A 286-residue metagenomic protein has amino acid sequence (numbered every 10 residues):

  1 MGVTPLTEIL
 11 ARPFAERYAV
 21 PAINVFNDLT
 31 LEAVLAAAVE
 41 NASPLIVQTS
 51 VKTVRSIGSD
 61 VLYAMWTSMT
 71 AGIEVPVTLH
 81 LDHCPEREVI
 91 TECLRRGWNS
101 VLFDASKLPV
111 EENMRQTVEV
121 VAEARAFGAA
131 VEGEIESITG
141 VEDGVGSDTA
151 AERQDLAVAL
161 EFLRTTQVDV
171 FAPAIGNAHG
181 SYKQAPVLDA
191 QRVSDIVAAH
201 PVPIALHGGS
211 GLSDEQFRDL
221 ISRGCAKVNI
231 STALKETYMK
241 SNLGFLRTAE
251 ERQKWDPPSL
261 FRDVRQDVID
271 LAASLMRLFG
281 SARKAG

Functional and structural regions predicted by a protein language model:
T4-E16, F26-K52, D60-P76, C84-A199 (+6 more regions): Alpha/beta enzyme core
R55: Acidic-and-aromatic substrate-binding clefts and catalytic sites of carbohydrate-active enzymes
V187, R192, V202, P257 (+2 more regions): Active-site-adjacent C-terminal substructures of enzyme catalytic domains
L206-G208: Thr-Gly-centered strand-to-loop micro-motif
F245-G286: Extended, intrinsically disordered, low-complexity segments
